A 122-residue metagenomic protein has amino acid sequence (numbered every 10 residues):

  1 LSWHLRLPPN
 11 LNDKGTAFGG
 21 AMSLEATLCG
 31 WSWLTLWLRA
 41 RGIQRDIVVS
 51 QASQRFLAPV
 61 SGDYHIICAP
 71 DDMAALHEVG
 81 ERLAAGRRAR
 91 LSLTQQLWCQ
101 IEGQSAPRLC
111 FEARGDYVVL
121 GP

Functional and structural regions predicted by a protein language model:
L1-A17: Catalytic strand-loop segment that frames the active site of acyl-thioester-processing enzymes
L1-W3, S50-A52, I66, L91-Q95 (+1 more regions): Hydrophobic residues positioned within well-ordered beta-strands of beta-sheet architectures
L5-L7, F56, P70, V119: Hydrophobic residues in beta-strands and at strand termini
L7-L11, A52-S53, I101: Short, well-ordered turn and helix-capping elements at secondary-structure junctions
G20: Conserved Nudix-box catalytic region and its N-terminal flanking loop in Nudix hydrolases and closely related
W33-A75: Hydrophobic beta-strand-centered segment that forms part of the acyl-chain substrate-binding groove
D71-P122: HotDog/MaoC-like acyl-thioester-processing domains
